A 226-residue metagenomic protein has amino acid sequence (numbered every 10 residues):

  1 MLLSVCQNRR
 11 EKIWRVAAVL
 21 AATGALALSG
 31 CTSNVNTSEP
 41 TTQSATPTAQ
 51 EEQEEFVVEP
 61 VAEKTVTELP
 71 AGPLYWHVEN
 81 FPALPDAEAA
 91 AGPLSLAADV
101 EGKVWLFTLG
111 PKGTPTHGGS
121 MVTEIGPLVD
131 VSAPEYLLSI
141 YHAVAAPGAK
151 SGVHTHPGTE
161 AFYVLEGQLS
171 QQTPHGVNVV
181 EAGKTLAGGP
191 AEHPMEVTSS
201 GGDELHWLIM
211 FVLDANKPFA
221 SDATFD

Functional and structural regions predicted by a protein language model:
M1-I13: N-terminal secretory signal peptides that target proteins for export/translocation
A27-G30: C-terminal motif of bacterial Sec signal peptides marking the signal peptidase cleavage site
N34-E135, D222-D226: A short, N-terminal "cap"/entry segment at the start of jelly-roll beta-barrel domains of the cupin/DSBH fold
V78-D86, A133, L137, A145 (+1 more regions): Short acidic-glycine-tyrosine-enriched beta hairpin
D99-V104, P190-P218: Ligand-binding loop in jelly-roll beta-barrel domains
E135-I140, L205: Extracytoplasmic
V144-A146, H156-Q171, V212: Short, conserved beta-strand element in jelly-roll/cupin
K150-H156, T198-S199: Short histidine-centered beta-strand/loop micro-motifs that create catalytic or ligand/metal-coordination sites
